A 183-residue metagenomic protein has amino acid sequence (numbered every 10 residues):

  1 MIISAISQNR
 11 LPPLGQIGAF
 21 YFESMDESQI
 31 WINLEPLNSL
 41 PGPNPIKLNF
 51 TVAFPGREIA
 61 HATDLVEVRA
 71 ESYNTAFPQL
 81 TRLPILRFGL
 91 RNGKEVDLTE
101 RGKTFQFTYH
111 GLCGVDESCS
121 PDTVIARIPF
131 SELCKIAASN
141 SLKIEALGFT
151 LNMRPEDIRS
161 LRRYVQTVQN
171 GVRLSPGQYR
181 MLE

Functional and structural regions predicted by a protein language model:
M1-A138, K143-E183: A generic "folded-domain core" signal
